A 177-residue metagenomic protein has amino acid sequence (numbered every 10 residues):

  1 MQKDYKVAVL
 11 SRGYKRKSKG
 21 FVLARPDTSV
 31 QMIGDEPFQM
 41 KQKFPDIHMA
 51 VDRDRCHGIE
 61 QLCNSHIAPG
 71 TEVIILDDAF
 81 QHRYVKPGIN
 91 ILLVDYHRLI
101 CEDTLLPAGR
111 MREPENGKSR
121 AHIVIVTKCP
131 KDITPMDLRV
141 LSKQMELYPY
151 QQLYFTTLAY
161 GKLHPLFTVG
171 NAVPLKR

Functional and structural regions predicted by a protein language model:
M1-A8: Post-Walker A helix-loop "phosphate-sensing" segment adjacent to the P-loop in P-loop NTPases
Y5, G13-P149, L153-F155: Phosphate/Mg2+-binding loops and adjacent switch elements in nucleotide/diphosphate-handling enzyme cores
V9, R120, V169-N171: Unusually extended, aromatic-enriched hydrophobic runs near protein termini
L153-L163: Beta-strand-loop-alpha "switch" segments that mediate conformational coupling across diverse proteins
G161-A172: Acidic anion/phosphate-binding donor-loop and adjacent secondary structure in glycosyltransferase catalytic cores
V173-R177: Short, intrinsically disordered, charge-balanced linker/junction segments flanking boundaries in proteins
